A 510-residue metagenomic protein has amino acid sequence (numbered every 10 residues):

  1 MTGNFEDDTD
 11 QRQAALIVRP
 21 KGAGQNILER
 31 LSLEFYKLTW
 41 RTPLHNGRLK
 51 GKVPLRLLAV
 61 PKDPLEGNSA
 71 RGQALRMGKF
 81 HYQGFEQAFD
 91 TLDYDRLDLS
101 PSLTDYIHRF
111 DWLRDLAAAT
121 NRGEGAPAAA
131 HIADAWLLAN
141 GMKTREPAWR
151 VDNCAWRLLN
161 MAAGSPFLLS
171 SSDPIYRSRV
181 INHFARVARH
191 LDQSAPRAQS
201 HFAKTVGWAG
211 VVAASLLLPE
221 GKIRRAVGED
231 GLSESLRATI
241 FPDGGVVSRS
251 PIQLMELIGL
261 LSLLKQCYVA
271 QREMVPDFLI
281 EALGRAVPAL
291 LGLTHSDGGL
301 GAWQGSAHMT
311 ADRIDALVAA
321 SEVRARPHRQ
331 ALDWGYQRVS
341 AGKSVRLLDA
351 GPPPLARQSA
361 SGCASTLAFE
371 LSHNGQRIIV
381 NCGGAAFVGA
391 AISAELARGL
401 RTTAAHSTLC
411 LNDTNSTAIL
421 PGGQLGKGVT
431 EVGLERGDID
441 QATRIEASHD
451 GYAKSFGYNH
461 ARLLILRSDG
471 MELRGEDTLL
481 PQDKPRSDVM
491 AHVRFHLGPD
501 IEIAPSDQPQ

Functional and structural regions predicted by a protein language model:
T2-D90: Extreme N-terminal leader/anchor segments
L38, T42, K143, L191-S194 (+5 more regions): Short secondary-structure junctions and interdomain/linker hinges
L44-A70, G84-A119, S200-L216: Long, acidic, intrinsically disordered low-complexity segments
F80, T104-L113, A129-W136, P147-G164 (+9 more regions): Long, contiguous hydrophobic alpha-helical segments, chiefly transmembrane helices and signal peptides
D98, A195-P196, I501-P505: Hydrophobic alpha-helical transmembrane segments
P101-L283: Aromatic-lined, polymer-binding surfaces characteristic of secreted/periplasmic polysaccharide-degrading enzymes
F241-G384: Carbohydrate-active enzyme catalytic cores, enriched for enzymes that act on polyanionic acidic polysaccharides
P327-P509: Non-catalytic C-terminal accessory modules of carbohydrate-active enzymes
